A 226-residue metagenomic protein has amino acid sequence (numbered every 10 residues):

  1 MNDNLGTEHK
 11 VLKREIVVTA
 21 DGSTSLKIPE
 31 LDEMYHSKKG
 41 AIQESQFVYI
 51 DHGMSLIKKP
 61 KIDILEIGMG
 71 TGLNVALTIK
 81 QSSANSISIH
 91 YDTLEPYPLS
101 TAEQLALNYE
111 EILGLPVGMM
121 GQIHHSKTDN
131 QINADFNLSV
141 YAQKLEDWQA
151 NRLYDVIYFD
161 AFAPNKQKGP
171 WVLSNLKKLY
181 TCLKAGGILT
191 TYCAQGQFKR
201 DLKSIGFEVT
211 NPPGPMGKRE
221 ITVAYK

Functional and structural regions predicted by a protein language model:
M1-I62, K80-Y109: Rossmann-like AdoMet
P60-L73, T78: Conserved class I S-adenosyl-L-methionine
E103-N151: S-adenosyl-L-methionine
D155-G169: A short SAM/SAH-binding and catalytic strip from SAM-dependent methyltransferases
V156, A185-C193: Conserved beta-strand signature within the Rossmann-like core of class I S-adenosyl-L-methionine
P170-A185: A short glycine-rich, Lys/Arg-flanked "PGG" loop and its adjoining helix->strand segment in the class I
I205-K226: Core SAM-dependent methyltransferase catalytic element
